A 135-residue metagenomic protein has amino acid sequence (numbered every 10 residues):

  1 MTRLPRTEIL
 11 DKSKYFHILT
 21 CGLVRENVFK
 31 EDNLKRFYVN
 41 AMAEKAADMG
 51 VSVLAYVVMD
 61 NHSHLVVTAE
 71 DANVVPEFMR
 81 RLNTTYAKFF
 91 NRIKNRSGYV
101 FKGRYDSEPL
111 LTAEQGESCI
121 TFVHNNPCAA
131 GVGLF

Functional and structural regions predicted by a protein language model:
M1-F135: Short catalytic/metal-binding and nucleic-acid-binding patches
